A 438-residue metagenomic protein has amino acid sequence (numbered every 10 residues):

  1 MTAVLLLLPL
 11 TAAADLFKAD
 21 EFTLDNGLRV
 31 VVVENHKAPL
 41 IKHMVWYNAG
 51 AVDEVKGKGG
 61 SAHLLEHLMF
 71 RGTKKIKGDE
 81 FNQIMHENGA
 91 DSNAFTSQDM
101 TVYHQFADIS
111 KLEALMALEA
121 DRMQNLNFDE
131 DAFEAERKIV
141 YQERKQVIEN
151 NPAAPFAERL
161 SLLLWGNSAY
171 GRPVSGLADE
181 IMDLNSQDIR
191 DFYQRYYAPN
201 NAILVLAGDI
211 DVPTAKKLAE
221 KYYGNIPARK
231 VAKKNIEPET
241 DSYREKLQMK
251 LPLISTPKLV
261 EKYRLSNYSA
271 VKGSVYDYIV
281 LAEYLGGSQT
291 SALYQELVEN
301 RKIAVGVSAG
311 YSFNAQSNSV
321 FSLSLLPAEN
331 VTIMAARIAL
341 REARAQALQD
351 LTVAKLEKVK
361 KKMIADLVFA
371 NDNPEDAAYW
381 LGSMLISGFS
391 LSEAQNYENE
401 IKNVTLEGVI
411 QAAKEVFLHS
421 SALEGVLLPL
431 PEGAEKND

Functional and structural regions predicted by a protein language model:
M1-P9: Bacterial N-terminal signal peptides
A12-A51, K77-S110, V147-N201, V212 (+8 more regions): Non-catalytic beta-strand/loop surface segments
A49-S61: Short active-site loop at a secondary-structure junction that contains or immediately precedes the catalytic residue(s)
K56, E113-M116, A270-S274, T332-A336: Solvent-exposed, non-transmembrane alpha-helical starts
G59-T73: Active-site SXXK
A120-E130, Y222-K230, R341-L351: A common structural junction motif
D209: Carbohydrate-associated surface elements
